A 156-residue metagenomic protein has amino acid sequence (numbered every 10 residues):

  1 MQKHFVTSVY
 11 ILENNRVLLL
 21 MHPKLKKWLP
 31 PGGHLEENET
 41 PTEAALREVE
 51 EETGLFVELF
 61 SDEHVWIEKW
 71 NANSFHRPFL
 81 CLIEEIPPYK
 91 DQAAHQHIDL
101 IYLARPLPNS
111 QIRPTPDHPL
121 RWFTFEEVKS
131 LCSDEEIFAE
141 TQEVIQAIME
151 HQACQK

Functional and structural regions predicted by a protein language model:
M1-P30, N38, F56-S61: N-terminal strand-loop-strand
H4, H22, H34, H95-H97 (+1 more regions): Histidine-centered active-site/metal-ligand motif
E13, E48-V49, I145: Generic helix-packing signal
R16-V17, P108, M149: A generic structural signal for ordered secondary structure
K26-G32, Q146-M149: A short, compositionally biased N-terminal segment around positions ~18-40 that is enriched in charged/polar residues
L35-A139: Unchanged
Q142-K156: Compositionally biased, intrinsically disordered linkers/stalks adjacent to structured regions
